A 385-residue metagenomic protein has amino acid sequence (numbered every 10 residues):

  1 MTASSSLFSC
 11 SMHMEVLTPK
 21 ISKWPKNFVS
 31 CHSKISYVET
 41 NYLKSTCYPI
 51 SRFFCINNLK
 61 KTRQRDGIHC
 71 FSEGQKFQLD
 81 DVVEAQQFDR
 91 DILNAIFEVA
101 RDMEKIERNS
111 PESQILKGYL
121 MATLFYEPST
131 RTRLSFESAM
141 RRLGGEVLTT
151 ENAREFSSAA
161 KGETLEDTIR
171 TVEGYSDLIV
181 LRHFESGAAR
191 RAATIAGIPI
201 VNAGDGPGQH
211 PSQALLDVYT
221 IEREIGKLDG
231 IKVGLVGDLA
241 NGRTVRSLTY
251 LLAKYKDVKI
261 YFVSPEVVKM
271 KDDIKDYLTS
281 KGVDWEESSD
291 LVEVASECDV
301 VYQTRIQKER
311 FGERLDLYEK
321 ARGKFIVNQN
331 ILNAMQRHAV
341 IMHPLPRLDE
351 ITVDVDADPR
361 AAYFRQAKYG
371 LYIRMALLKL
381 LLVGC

Functional and structural regions predicted by a protein language model:
M1-F53: N-terminal chloroplast transit peptides
L59-L134, S138: Positively charged, low-complexity intrinsically disordered leader regions
R108-S110, Q114-E222, D349-T352: Phosphate/diphosphate ligand-binding glycine-rich loop within oxidoreductases
I115-M121, D229-I231, D257, H338: Phosphate-coordination loops involved in phosphoryl transfer and adenosine-cofactor binding
Y126-R141, E222-T304: Glycine-rich phosphate/diphosphate-binding loop of Rossmann-like nucleotide-binding domains
I198, K256-V258, A334-V340: A short helix->loop->beta-strand "cap" motif at the edges of active sites that frequently abuts
L278-V355, R360: Rossmann-like adenosine-cofactor binding region
